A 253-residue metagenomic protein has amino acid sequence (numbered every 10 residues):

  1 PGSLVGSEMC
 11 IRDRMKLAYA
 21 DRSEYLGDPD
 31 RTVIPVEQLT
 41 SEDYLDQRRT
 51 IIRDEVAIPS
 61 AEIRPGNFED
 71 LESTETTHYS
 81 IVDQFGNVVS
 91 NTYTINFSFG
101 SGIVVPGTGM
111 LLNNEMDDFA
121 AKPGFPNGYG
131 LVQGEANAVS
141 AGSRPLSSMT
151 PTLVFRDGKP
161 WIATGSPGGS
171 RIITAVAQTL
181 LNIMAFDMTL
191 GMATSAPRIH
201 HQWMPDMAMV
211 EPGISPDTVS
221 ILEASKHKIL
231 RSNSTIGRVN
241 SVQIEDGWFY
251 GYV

Functional and structural regions predicted by a protein language model:
P1-G6, C10-I11: Single conserved hydrophobic/aromatic residue that forms the stacking wall/gate of nucleotide- or nucleobase-binding
S3, S166-M188: Alpha-helical support elements that line or immediately flank enzyme active sites and cofactor-binding pockets
S3, Y79-I81, V88-T92, P160-P167 (+1 more regions): Short, well-ordered beta-strand elements
V56-F85, Y93-S98, Q133-A138: Flexible, glycine/threonine-enriched loop-and-boundary segments that flank and lead into catalytic domains of large
F68-E72, N137-P145, L230-S234: Short Gly/Pro-enriched turn/cap motifs at secondary-structure boundaries
F85, S143, A185-S234: Extended C-terminal subregions enriched in glycine
V88-R156, I162, F186, L190: Active-site rim segments in enzyme catalytic domains, especially the processed small/beta chain of N-terminal
